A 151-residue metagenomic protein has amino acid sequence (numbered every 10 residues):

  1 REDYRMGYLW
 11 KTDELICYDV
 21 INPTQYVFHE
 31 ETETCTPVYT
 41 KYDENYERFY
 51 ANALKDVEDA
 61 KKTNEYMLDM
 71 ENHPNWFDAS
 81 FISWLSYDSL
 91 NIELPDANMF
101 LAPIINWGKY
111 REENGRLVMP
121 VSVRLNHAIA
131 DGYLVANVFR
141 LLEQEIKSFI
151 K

Functional and structural regions predicted by a protein language model:
R1-D3, D56, L141, E145: Generic non-transmembrane alpha-helical segments
R1-P23: Hydrophobic "lid/gating" helix adjacent to the active-site nucleophile that controls access to an acyl-thioester pocket
L9, I21-P23, A51, K55 (+2 more regions): Domain-scale detector for complete catalytic domains at protein termini or as standalone homologs
L15-C17, M70-E71, E113: A short beta-turn/loop motif at secondary-structure boundaries
D19-E44, V118-R124: Acyl/amide activation-and-transfer machinery of modular secondary-metabolite enzymes
H29-Y87: Helical lid/core segments from catalytic subdomains that handle acyl or acyl-like groups
E47, M99-K151: Active-site-proximal acidic secondary-structure segment that organizes catalysis
M67, N75-V118: Flexible, Gly/Pro-enriched loop and linker segments at secondary-structure and domain junctions
